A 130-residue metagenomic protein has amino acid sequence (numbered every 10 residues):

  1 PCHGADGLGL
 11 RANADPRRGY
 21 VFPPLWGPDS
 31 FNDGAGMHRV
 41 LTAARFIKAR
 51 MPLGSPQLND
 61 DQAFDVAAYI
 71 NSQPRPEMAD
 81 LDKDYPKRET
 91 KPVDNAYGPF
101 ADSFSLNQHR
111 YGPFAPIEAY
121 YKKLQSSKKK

Functional and structural regions predicted by a protein language model:
P1, A5-L10, A68-K130: Flexible coil segments in periplasmic/lumen-exposed cytochrome c-class electron-transfer proteins
P1-R11, R18-G19, G27-F31: Extended amphipathic alpha-helical interaction segments
R11-R18, A35-M37, M78-K83: Short, solvent-exposed loop/turn and secondary-structure capping segments
G19-R75, Y111: Extracytoplasmic electron-transfer domains, predominantly the class I c-type cytochrome c fold
